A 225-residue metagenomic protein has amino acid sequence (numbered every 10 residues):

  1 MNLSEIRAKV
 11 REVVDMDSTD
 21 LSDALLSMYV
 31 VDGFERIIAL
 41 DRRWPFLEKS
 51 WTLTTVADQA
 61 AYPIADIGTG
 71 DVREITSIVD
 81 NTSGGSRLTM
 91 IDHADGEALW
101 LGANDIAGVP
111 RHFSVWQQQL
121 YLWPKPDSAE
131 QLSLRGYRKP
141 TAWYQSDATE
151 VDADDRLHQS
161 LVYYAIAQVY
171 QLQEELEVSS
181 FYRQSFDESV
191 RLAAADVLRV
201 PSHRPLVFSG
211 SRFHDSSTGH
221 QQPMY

Functional and structural regions predicted by a protein language model:
M1-Y225: Glycine-enriched, solvent-exposed interface loops adjoining structured elements
